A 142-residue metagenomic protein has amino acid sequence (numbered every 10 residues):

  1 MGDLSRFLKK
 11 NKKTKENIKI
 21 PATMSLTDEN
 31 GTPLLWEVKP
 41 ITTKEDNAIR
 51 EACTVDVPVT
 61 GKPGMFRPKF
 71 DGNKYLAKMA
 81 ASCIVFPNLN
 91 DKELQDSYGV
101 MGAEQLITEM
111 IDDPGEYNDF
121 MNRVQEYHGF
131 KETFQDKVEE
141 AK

Functional and structural regions predicted by a protein language model:
M1-E16: Extended acidic low-complexity intrinsically disordered regions
M1-S5, T23, D46, A103: Intrinsically disordered, low-complexity regions
G2-D3, P21, G115, Q125: N-terminal functional modules and adjacent low-complexity/disordered segments of proteins
R6, K10, L26-D28, D91: Generic detector of low-complexity/intrinsically disordered segments and short hydrophobic N-terminal stretches
K12, P21, P40-I41, S82: A detector of low-complexity, intrinsically disordered, Ser/Thr/Gly/Pro/Ala-rich segments
E16-G31: Short acidic-hydrophobic surface loop/beta-edge motif
N30-L34, I41-K142: Short, surface-exposed, charged amphipathic helix/loop patches that serve as local interaction elements
